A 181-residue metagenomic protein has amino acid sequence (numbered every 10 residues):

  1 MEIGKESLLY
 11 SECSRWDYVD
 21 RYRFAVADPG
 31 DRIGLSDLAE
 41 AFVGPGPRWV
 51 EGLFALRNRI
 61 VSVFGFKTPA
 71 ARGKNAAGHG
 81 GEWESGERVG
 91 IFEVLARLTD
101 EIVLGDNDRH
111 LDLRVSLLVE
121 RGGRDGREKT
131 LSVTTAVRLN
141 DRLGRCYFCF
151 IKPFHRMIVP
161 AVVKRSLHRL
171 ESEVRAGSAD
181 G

Functional and structural regions predicted by a protein language model:
M1-N75: Hydrophobic ligand-binding cavity/cleft-lining segments
E12, A71-A76, E84-E87, F92-L95 (+2 more regions): Mature, function-bearing regions of proteins
V19-R23, E101, T130-S132: Intrinsic-disorder/low-complexity, polar/charged segments enriched in Ser/Thr/Lys/Arg/Asp/Glu/Gln
G65-G78, M157-R165: Low-complexity, charge- and small-residue-enriched intrinsically disordered regions
G81-D125: Hydrophobic-ligand binding "helix-grip"
R109-C149: Beta-strand/loop substructures that line and gate deep hydrophobic ligand-binding cavities in soluble
G123-G126, T130, L167-G181: Short terminal or interdomain "cap/linker" segment that borders an active site or interface and mediates
Y147-G177: A conserved amphipathic terminal alpha-helix motif
